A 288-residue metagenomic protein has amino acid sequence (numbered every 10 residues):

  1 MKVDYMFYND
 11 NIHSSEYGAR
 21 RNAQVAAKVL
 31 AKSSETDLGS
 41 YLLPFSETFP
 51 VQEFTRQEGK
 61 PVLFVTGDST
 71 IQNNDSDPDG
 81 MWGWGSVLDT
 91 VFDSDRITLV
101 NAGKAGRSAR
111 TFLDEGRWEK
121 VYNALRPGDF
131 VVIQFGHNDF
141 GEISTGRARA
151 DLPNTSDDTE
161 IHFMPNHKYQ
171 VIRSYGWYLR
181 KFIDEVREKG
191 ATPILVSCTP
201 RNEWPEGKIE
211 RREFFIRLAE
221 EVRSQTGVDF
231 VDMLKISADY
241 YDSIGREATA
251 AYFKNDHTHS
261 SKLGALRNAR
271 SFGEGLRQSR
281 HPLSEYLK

Functional and structural regions predicted by a protein language model:
M1-E16, R20, Q24-S33, K120-K262 (+2 more regions): Alpha-helical cap/lid subdomain in secreted, periplasmic, or secretory-pathway luminal O-acyl-processing enzymes
G18, D77, L113-D114, G264: Residues at alpha-helix caps and immediate loop-helix transition turns in enzyme cores, especially N- and C-cap
G39-K104, E119-V131, R147-T155: Serine-esterase "nucleophile elbow" of acetyl-processing enzymes
I71-Q72, G106-S108, R201-E203: Short histidine/acidic/glycine/proline-rich micro-motifs that form metal- and phosphate-coordinating active-site loops
D75-D79, T111-L113, P205-E210: Short, solvent-exposed loop/turn segments at secondary-structure boundaries
P78, W82, E115, G176 (+1 more regions): Short alpha-helix boundary/capping motifs
G103-G106, H137-D139: Short glycine-rich, polar/acidic loop-and-turn segments at beta strand-coil junctions
A109-K120: N-terminal post-signal-peptidase region of extra-cytosolic proteins
